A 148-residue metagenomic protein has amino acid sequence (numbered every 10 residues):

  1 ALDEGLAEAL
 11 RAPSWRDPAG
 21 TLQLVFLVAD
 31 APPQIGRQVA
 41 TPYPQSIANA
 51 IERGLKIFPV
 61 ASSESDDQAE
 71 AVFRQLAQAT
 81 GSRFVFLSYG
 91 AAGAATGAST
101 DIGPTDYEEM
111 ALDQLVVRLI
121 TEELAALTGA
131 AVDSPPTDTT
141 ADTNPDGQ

Functional and structural regions predicted by a protein language model:
A1-G5, F58-S65, A95-Y107: Hydrophobic transmembrane alpha-helix bundles
A1-L24, P33-Q34, S63, D67-A71: Von Willebrand factor
D17, I35-V39, G147: Short, charged low-complexity intrinsically disordered segments located at boundaries of structured domains
D17-P18, F58-P59, L124, T128: Residue-level signal for secondary-structure boundary elements
A19-L22, F26-V28, V39-Y43: PEST-like low-complexity, intrinsically disordered acidic/proline/serine-rich tracts that flank trafficking/processing
A31-T80, L87: VWA/integrin I-like adhesion module and closely mimicked acidic/polar interface patches used
A69-Q148: C-terminal "exit" segments of structured domains
